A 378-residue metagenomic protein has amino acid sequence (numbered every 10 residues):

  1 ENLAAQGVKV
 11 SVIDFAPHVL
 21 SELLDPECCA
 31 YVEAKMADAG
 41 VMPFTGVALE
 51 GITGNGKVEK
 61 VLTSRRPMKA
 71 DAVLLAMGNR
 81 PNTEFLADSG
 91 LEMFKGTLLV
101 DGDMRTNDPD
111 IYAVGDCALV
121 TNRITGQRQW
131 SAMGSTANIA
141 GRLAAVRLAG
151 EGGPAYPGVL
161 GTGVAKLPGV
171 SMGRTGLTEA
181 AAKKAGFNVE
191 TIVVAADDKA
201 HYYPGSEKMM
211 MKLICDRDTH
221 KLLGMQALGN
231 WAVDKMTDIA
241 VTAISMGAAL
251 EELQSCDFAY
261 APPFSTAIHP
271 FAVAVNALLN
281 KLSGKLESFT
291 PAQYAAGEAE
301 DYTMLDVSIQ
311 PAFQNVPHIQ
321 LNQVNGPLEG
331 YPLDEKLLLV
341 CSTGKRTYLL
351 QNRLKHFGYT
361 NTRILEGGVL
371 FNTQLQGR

Functional and structural regions predicted by a protein language model:
E1-L24, A39, G153, K235 (+2 more regions): Beta1-alpha1 glycine-rich phosphate/pyrophosphate-binding loop at the start of Rossmann-like nucleotide-binding domains
Q6-V100: A Rossmann-like FAD-binding core segment of flavoenzymes
V8-S11, M42, D110, K336 (+1 more regions): Residues at the starts of beta-strands that form the adenosine-phosphate
V12-A16, S308, E366: Conserved acidic E/D residue at the C-terminus of a beta-strand in Rossmann-like folds
A48, L74, G78-N79, G115 (+2 more regions): Short glycine-/small-residue-rich Rossmann-like dinucleotide-binding loops
G56-K60, P67-L143, A243: FAD-site-proximal beta/loop scaffold in flavoenzymes
C117-W231, P263-T266, P270-Y302: Mid-to-C-terminal Rossmann-like scaffold of FAD/NAD(P)H-dependent oxidoreductases
E252-F258, P262, T266, V273-P291 (+3 more regions): Rhodanese-like catalytic fold shared by cysteine-dependent sulfurtransferases and DSP/PTP-type phosphatases
